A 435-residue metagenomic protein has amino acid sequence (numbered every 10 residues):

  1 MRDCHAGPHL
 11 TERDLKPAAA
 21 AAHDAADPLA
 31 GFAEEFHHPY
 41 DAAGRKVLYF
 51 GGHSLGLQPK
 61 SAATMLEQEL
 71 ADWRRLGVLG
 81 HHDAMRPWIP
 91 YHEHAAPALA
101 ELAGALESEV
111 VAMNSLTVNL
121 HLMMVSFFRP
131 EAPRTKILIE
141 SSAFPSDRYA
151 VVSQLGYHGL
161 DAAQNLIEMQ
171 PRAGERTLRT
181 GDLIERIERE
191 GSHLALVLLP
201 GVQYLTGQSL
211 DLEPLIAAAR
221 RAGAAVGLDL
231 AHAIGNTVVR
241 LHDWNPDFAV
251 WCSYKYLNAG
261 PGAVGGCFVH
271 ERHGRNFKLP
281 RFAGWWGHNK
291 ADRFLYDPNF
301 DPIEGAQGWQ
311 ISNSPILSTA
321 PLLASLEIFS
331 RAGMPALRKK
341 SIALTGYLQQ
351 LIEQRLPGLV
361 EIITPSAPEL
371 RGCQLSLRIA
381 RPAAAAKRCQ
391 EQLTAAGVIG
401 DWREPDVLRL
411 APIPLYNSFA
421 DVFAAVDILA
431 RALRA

Functional and structural regions predicted by a protein language model:
M1-A435: Pyridoxal 5′-phosphate
